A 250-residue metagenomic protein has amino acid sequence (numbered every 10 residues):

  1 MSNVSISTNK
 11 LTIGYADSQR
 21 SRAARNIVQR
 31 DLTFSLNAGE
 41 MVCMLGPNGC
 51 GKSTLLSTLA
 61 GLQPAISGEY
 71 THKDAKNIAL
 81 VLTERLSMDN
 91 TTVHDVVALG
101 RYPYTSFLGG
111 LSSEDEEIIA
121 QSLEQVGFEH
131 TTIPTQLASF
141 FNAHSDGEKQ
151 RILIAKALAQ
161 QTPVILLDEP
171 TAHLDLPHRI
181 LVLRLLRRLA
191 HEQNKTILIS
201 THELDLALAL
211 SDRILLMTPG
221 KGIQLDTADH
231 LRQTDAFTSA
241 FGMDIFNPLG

Functional and structural regions predicted by a protein language model:
L45-P47: The feature captures the beta-strand-to-loop junction immediately N-terminal to the Walker
A60: Helix-to-loop junction immediately C-terminal to a conserved catalytic motif
F140-H144: Conserved ABC ATPase signature
I154-A155: Hydrophobic anchor residue at the start of the ABC signature
I165-D168: Catalytic Walker B motif of ABC-type/P-loop ATPase nucleotide-binding domains
T201-H202: H-loop/switch region of ABC-family ATPase nucleotide-binding domains
I214-T227: H-loop (His-switch) and adjacent beta-strand-loop-beta switch element of ABC-type ATPase nucleotide-binding domains
